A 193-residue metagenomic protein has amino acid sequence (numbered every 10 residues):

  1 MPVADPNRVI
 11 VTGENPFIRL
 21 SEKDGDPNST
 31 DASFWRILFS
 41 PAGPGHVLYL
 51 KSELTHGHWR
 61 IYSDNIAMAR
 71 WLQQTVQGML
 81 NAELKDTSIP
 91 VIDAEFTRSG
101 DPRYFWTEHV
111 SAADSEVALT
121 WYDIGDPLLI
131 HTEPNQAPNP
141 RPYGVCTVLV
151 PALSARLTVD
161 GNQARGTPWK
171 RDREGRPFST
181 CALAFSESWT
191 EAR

Functional and structural regions predicted by a protein language model:
M1-R193: Targeting-peptide/extracellular-domain and disordered-appendage signature
